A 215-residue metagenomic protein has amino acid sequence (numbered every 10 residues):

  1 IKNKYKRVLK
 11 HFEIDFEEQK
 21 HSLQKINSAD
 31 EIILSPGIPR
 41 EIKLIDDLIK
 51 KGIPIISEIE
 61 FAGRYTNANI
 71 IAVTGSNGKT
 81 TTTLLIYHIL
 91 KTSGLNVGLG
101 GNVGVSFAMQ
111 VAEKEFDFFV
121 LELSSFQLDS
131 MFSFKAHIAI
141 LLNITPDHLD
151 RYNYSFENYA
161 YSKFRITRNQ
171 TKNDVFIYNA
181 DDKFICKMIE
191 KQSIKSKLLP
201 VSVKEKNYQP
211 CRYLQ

Functional and structural regions predicted by a protein language model:
I1, Q19-K20, I56-E60, K195-L214: Beta-strand->loop->alpha-helix junctions that form or flank phosphate-binding loops in nucleotide-handling enzymes
I1-V8: NAD(P)-binding Rossmann-fold cofactor-contacting core
V8-H11, E18, R165-I166, L214-Q215: Ligand-binding grooves and catalytic loops that recognize ribose/phosphate and carbohydrate rings, and esterified lipid
K10-K25, A160: Glycine-rich, highly charged phosphate/nucleotide-binding loops
I14, L34-S35: Cofactor-cradling patches in redox/metallo enzymes
L23-A29, P36-A180, F184-S196: Phosphate-binding loop of NTP-binding sites
